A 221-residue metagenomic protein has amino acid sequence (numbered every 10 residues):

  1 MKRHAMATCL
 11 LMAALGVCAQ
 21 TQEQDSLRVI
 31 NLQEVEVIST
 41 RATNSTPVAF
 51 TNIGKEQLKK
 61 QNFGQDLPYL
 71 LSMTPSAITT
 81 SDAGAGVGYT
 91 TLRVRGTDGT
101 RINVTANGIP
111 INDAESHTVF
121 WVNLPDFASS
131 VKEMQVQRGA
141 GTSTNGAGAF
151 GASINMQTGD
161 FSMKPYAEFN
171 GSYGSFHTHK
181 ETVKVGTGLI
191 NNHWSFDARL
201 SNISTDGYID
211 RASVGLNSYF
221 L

Functional and structural regions predicted by a protein language model:
M1-Q24: Cleavable N-terminal targeting peptides that direct proteins into the secretory/outer-membrane pathway or into
T21-K60, G99: Short, acidic, small-residue-rich periplasmic hinge/interaction motif at the N-terminus of Gram-negative outer-membrane
D66, Y89, A149-G151, T178-T182 (+2 more regions): Transmembrane beta-barrel architecture of outer-membrane proteins
P68-P110, K132: Extracytoplasmic beta-strand/coil segments of soluble accessory domains associated with Gram-negative outer-membrane
A85, L124, A147, G174-T178 (+1 more regions): Transmembrane beta-barrel outer-membrane domains
N103-T105, Y166-N170, S195-D197: Residue-level detector of the transmembrane beta-barrel scaffold of outer-membrane proteins
P110-R138, Q157: Short acidic/polar hinge/loop motifs at secondary-structure boundaries that mediate gating or recognition
G141-S143, A152-T187, L200, S204-D210: Short strand-turn segments of transmembrane beta-barrel domains in outer membranes, especially the first one or two
